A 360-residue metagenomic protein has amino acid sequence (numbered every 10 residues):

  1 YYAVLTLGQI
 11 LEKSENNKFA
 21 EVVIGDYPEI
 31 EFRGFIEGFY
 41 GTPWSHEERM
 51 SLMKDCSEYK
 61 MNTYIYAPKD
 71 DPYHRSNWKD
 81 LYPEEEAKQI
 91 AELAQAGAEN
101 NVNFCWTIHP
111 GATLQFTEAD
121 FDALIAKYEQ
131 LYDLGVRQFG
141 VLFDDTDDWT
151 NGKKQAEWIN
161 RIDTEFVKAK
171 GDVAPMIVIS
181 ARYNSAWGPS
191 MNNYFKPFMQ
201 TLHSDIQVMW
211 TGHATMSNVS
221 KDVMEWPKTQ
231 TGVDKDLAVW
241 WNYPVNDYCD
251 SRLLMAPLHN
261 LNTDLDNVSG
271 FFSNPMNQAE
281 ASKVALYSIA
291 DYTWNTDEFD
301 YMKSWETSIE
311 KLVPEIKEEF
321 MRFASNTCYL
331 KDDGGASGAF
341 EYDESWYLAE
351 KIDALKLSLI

Functional and structural regions predicted by a protein language model:
Y1-E129, D133-R137, K168: Feature activates predominantly on carbohydrate-active enzymes
E12, G38-F39, S76, K127 (+3 more regions): Catalytic-core regions of glycoside hydrolase
Y64-A67, L142, V208: Non-cysteine beta-strand/loop elements that form the S-adenosyl-L-methionine
D80-P83, T117, G152, N295-E298 (+1 more regions): Hydrophobic alpha-helical scaffolding
W106-I108, G140-D144, V178: Short beta-strands and strand-loop turn motifs
I125-K153, A324-W346: Glycine/serine-rich loop-strand microenvironments at binding/catalytic pocket rims
W294-I360: C-terminal functional modules
